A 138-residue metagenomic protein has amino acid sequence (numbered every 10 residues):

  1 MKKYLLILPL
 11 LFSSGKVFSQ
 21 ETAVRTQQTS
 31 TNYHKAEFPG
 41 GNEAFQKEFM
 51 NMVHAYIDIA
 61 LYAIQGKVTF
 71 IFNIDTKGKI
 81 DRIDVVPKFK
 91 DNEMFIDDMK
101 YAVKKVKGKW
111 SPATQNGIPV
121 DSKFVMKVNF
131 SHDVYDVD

Functional and structural regions predicted by a protein language model:
Y4-I7, V17-D138: Charge-biased low-complexity segments
L10-L11: Short, linear, compositionally biased motifs with a strong N-terminal bias
